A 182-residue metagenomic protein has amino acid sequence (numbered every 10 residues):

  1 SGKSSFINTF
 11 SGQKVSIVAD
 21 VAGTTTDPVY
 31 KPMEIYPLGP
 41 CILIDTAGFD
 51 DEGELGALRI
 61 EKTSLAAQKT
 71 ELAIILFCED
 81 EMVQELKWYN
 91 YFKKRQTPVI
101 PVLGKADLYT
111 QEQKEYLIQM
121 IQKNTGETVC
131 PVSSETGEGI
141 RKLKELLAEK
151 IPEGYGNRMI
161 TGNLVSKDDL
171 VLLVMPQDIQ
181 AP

Functional and structural regions predicted by a protein language model:
S1-A57, E61-Q68, K94: Conserved G1/Walker A P-loop phosphate-binding module
T9, Q13, F49-D50, A66-K69 (+8 more regions): Conserved, well-folded catalytic cores of nucleic-acid-processing and energy-transducing macromolecular machines
A22, G56, E81-M82, T110 (+1 more regions): A conditional alpha-helix N-cap/helix-loop micro-motif detector
L43, I74-L76, L172-V174: Structural motif
D51-E52, A67-Y89, Q96-K114, G137: Conserved Switch II/interswitch segment of TRAFAC-class P-loop GTPases
Y89-N90, P182: Histidine-anchored nucleotide/phosphate-binding helix
K93-N163, L170: Canonical P-loop GTPase G-domain recognition
V165-P182: P-loop NTP-binding site
